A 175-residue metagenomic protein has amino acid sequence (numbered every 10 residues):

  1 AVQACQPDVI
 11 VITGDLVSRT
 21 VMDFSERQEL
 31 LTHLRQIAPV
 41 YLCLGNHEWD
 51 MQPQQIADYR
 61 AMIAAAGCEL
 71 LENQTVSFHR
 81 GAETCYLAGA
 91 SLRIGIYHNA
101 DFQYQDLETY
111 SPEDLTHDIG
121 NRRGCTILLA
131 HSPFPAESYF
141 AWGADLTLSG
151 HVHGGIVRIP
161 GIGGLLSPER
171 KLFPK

Functional and structural regions predicted by a protein language model:
A1-L71: Membrane-embedded segments
V9-T13, Y41, L87-G89, I127-H131 (+1 more regions): Structural motif
G14-L16, N46-E48, Q74-T75, A90-L92 (+2 more regions): Active-site metal-binding loops of divalent metal-dependent hydrolases
V17-V21, W49, F102-D106, C125-T126 (+1 more regions): Short, flexible loop segments at the rims of nucleotide/cofactor-binding pockets, characterized by
F24-S25, E72-N73, T109-E113, L165-P174: N-terminal post-signal-peptidase region of extra-cytosolic proteins
R60-C68, R80-T126, A136-E137, W142: Binuclear metal-dependent hydrolase catalytic cores centered on His/Asp/Glu-rich metal-binding motifs
Q74-G81, K175: Short acidic-hydrophobic surface loop/beta-edge motif
I127, S132-K175: Conserved beta-sheet core of the metallophosphoesterase superfamily
